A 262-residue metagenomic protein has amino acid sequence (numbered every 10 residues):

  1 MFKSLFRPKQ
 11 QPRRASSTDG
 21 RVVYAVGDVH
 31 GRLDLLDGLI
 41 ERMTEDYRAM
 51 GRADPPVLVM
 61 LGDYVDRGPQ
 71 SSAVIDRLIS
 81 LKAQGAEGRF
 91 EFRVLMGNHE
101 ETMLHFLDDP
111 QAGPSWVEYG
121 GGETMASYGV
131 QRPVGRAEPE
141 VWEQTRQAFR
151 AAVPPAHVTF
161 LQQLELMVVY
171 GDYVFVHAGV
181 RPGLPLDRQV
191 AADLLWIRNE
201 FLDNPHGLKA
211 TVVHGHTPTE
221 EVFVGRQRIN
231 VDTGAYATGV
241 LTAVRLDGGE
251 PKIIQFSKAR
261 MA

Functional and structural regions predicted by a protein language model:
M1-G38: Short glycine- and acidic-rich boundary segments immediately preceding or forming the N-terminal edge of structured
Q10-D19, M50-G51, S80-E87, L166-V169 (+2 more regions): A short acidic-Thr-Gly-centered motif at the start of a beta-strand
G20, A53-P55, R89-E91, G171 (+1 more regions): A general structural motif
G27, V59-G62, R93-G97, T211-T217 (+1 more regions): Active-site neighborhood of phospho(di)ester-bond hydrolases with catalytic His/Asp-centered motifs
G31, V65-D66, V180, T219: Short active-site segment of divalent metal-dependent hydrolases/proteases that encodes the spacing between
R32-E118: Core catalytic region of metal-dependent phosphoesterases/phosphodiesterases, especially metallo-beta-lactamase-like
Y119, E123-N230, G234-V240, L246-M261: Acidic, His/Gly-enriched loop-helix segments that form or flank divalent-metal centers in metallo-dependent hydrolases
